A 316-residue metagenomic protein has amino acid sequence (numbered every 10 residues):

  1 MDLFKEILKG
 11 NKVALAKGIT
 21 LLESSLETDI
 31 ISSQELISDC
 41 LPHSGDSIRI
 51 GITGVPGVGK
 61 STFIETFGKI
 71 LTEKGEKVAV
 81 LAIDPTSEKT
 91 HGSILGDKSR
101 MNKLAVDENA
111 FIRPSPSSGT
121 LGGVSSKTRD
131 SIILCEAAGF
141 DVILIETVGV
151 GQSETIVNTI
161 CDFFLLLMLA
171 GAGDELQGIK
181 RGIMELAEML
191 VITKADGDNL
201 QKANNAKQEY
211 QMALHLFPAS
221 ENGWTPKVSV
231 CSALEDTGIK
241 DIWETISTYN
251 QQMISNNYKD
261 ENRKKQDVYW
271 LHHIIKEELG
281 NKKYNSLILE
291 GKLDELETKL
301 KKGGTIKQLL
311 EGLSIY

Functional and structural regions predicted by a protein language model:
D2-S47, V58, F67-S153, F163 (+1 more regions): Nucleotide-state-sensitive switch-loop elements of NTP-binding domains
L15-K17, V230, D241-Y316: Long, well-ordered amphipathic alpha-helical subdomains in the mid-to-C-terminal portions of large enzyme subunits
I50-I52: Hydrophobic anchor at the beta1->P-loop junction of P-loop NTPases
F63: Hydrophobic positions on the alpha1 helix immediately C-terminal to the Walker A/P-loop
E76, E108-A110, I160-F163, E185-E188 (+1 more regions): Short glycine-/polar-rich loops that comprise or flank the Walker A/P-loop and associated switch/sensor motifs
I94, S131, I156, I160 (+5 more regions): Alpha-helical scaffold elements adjacent to nucleotide-binding pockets in ATP/GTP-utilizing enzyme cores
A137, E154-G171, R181-V191: Inter-motif core of Ras-like GTPase G domains
M189, A195-Q252: Canonical P-loop GTPase G-domain recognition
